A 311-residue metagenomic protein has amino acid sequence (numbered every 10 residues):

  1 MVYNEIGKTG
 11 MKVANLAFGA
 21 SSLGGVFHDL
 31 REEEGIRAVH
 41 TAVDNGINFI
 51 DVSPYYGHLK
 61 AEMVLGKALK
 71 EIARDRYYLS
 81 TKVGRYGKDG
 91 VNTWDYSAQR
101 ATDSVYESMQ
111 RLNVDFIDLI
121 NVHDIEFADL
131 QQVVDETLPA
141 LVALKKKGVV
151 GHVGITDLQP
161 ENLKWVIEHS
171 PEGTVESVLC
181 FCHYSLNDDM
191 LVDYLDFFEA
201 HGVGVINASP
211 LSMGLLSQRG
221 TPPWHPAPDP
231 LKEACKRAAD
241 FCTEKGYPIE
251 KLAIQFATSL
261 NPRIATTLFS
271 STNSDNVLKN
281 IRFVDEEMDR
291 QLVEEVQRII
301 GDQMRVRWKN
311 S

Functional and structural regions predicted by a protein language model:
M1-Y77, K146: N-terminal binding-site loop/beta-alpha segment at the start of enzyme catalytic domains that lines or forms
I6, F18, G35, I50 (+9 more regions): Conserved, mostly hydrophobic/aromatic
K8, D44, A68-D75, M109-N113 (+3 more regions): Acidic (Asp/Glu)-rich catalytic clusters
M11-L16, G46-N48, A73-Y77, V114-D118 (+4 more regions): Short, well-ordered coil/turn segments that N-cap beta-strands
S21-E33, K88-Q99, A128-D129: Active-site mouth loops of central-metabolism enzymes
D29-A42, S97-L112, Q159-I167: Short, acidic/polar
M109-A128: Active-site groove signature of glycoside hydrolases
I125-N310: Beta/alpha (TIM)-barrel catalytic core signal, keyed to glycine-rich beta->alpha loops juxtaposed to Asp/Glu that bind
